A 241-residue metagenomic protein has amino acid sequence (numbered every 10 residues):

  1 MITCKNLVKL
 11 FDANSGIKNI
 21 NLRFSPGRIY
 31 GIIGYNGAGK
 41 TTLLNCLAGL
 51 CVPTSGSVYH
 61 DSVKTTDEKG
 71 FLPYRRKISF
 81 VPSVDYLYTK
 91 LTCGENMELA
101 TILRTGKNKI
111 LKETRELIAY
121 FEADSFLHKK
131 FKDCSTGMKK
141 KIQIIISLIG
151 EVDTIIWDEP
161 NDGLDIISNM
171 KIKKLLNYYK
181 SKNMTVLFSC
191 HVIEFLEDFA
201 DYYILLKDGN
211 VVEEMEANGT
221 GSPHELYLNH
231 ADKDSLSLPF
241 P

Functional and structural regions predicted by a protein language model:
I33-Y35: The feature captures the beta-strand-to-loop junction immediately N-terminal to the Walker
A48: Helix-to-loop junction immediately C-terminal to a conserved catalytic motif
G56-T66, P73-Y74: Conserved ABC transporter NBD signature motif
K90-L103: Q-loop/switch helix immediately C-terminal to the Walker
E98, K109-F126: Conserved ABC ATPase "signature" region
I155-E159: Catalytic Walker B motif of ABC-type/P-loop ATPase nucleotide-binding domains
C190-H191: H-loop/switch region of ABC-family ATPase nucleotide-binding domains
